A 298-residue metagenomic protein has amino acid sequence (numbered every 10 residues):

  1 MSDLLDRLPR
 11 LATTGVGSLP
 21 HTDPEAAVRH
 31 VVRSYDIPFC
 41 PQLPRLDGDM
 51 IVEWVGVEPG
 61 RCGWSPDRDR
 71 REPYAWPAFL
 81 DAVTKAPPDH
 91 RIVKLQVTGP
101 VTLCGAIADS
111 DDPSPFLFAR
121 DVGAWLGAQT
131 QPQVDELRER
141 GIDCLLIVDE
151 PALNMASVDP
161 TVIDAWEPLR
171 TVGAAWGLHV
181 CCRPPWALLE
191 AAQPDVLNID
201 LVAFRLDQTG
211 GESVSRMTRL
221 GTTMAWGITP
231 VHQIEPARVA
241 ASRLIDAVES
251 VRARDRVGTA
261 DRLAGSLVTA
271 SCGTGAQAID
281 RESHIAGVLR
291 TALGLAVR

Functional and structural regions predicted by a protein language model:
M1-F116, T222, D246-V257, A264-S266 (+1 more regions): Alpha/beta catalytic barrel-like cores
A27, V31, A187-A192, T209-M217: A short acidic, amphipathic alpha-helical/loop segment
P38-P41, I147, N198, A225: Conserved beta-strand positions in the central sheet of alpha/beta enzyme cores
P88, K94-L95, S114-Q208: Active-site loop segments of alpha/beta catalytic cores
T98-P100, P151-L153, C181-P185, V202-F204 (+3 more regions): Active-site beta-loop-alpha junctions enriched in small/polar residues
A174, L220-T222: A short helix->loop->beta-strand "cap" motif at the edges of active sites that frequently abuts
D207-S215, E249-R254: Alpha-helical scaffolding within the catalytic cores of extracellular/periplasmic polymer-degrading hydrolases
I228-S271: C-terminal hydrophobic structural anchor segments that stabilize assembly/packing rather than catalytic chemistry
